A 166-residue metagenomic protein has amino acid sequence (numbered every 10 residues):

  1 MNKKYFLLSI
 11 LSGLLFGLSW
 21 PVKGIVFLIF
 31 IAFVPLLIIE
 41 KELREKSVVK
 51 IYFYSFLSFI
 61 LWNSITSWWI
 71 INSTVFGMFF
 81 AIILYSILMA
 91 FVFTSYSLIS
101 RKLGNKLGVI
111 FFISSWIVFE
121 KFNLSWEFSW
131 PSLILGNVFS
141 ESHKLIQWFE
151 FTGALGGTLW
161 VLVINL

Functional and structural regions predicted by a protein language model:
M1-L166: Membrane-embedded alpha-helical bundles of multi-pass enzymes that act on lipidic or dolichyl-linked glycan substrates
